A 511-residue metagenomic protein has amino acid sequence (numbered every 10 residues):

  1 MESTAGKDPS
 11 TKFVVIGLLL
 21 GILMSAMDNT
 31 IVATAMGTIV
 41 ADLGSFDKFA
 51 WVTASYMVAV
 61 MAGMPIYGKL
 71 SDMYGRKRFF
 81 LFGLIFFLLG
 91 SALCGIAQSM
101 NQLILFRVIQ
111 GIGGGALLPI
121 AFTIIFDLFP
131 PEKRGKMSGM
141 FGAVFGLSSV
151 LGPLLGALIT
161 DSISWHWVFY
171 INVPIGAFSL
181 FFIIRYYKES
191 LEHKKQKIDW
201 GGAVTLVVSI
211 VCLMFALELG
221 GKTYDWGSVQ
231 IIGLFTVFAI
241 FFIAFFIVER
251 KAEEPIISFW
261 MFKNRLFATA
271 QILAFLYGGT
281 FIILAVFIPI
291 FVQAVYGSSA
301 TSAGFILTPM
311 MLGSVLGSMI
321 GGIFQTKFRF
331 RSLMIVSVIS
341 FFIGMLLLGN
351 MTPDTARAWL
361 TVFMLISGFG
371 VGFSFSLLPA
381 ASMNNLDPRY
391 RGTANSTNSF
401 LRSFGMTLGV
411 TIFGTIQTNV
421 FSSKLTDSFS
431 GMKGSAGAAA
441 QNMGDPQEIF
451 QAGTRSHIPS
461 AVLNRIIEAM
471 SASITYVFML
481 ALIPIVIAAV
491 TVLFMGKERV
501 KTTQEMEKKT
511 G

Functional and structural regions predicted by a protein language model:
S3-D8, L180-V207, K222, R250-R265 (+2 more regions): Flexible interhelical linker loops that connect adjacent transmembrane helices in multi-pass membrane transporters
T11-M64, G68, V144, S164 (+4 more regions): Transmembrane core module of solute transporters
I22, L84, L88-S91, F106-R107 (+6 more regions): A generic transmembrane-helix signature of 12-TM secondary carrier transporters
I39-V40, L70-S71, L155-I163, L217 (+4 more regions): Interfacial helix-cap and linker-helix signal at transmembrane-aqueous boundaries of multi-pass secondary transporters
M64-G202, L219: Helix-loop-helix hairpins in multi-pass membrane proteins, especially solute transporters
F141, L151, L360-A438, L493: Small-residue-rich alpha-helical segments with characteristic i,i+4
P174-L191, V207-L219, V237-K251, A488-G496: C-terminal membrane-cytosol helix-exit motif in multi-pass small-molecule transporters
S403-F494, T502, K508-G511: Hydrophobic transmembrane architecture of multi-pass small-molecule transporters
